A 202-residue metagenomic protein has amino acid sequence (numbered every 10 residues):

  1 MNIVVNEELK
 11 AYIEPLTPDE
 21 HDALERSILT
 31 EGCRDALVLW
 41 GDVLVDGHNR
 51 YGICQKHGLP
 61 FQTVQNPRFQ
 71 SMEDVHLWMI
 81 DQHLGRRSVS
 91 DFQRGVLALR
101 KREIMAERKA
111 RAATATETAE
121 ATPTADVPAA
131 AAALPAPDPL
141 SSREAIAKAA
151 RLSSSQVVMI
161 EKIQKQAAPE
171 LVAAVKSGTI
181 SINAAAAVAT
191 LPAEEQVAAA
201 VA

Functional and structural regions predicted by a protein language model:
L9-H21, E25-G32, N49-Q166, S177 (+1 more regions): Amphipathic, charge-rich alpha-helical segments that serve as recognition/docking helices
D35-L39: A short acidic-Thr-Gly-centered motif at the start of a beta-strand
W40-G41, K176: Short, ordered coil/turn segments that flank beta-strands lining enzyme active or ligand-binding pockets
G41-D46, R50: Acidic, metal-coordinating catalytic cores used for nucleic-acid/nucleotide bond scission and strand-transfer chemistry
L171-V175: Long amphipathic alpha-helical assembly cores
V188-A202: A short, Lys/Arg-enriched interface patch at domain edges and termini
